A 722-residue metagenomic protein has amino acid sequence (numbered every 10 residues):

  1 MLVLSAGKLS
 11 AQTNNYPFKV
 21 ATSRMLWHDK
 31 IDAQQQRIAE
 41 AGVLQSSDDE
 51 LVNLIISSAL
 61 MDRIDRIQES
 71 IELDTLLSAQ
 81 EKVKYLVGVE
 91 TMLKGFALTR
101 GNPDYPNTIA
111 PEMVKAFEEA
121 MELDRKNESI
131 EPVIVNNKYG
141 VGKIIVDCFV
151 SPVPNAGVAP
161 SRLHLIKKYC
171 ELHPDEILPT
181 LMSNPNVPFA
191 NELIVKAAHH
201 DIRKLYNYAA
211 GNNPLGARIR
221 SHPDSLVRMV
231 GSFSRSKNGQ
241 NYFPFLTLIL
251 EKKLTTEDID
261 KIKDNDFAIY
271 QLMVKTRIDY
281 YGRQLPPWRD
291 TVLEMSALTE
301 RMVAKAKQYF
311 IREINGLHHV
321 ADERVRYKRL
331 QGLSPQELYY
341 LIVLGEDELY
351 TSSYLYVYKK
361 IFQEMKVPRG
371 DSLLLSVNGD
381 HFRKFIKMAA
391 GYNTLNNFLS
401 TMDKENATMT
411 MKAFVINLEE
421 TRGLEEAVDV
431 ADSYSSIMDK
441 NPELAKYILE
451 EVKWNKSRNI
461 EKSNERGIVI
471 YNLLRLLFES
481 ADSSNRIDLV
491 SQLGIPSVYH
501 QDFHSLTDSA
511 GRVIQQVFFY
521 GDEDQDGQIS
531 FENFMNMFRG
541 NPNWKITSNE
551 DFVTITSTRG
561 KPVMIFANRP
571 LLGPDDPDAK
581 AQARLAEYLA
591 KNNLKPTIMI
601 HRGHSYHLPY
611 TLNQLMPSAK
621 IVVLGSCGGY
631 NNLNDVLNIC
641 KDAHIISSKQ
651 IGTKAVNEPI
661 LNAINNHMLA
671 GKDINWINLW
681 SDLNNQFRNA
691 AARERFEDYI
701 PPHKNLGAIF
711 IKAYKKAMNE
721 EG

Functional and structural regions predicted by a protein language model:
M1-T13: Bacterial Sec-dependent N-terminal signal peptides
N15-T394: Long, solvent-exposed N-terminal ectodomains/accessory regions that are displayed to the extracellular/lumenal milieu
Q363, D371-V553: Non-catalytic propeptide/linker segments at domain boundaries
P442-E450, S509-F518, V563-M564, T597-I598 (+2 more regions): Hydrophobic beta-strand segments of well-ordered beta-sheets in folded domains
D524-D526, F531-L589: Functional beta-strand-loop-alpha-helix junction segments that form "active/interaction loops" within catalytic
P542-T554, G625-C627, I646-A655, I677-L683: A generic structural motif
L589-I674: Catalytic cores of nucleophile-dependent amide-cleaving enzymes
W676-G722: Caspase-like cysteine protease fold
